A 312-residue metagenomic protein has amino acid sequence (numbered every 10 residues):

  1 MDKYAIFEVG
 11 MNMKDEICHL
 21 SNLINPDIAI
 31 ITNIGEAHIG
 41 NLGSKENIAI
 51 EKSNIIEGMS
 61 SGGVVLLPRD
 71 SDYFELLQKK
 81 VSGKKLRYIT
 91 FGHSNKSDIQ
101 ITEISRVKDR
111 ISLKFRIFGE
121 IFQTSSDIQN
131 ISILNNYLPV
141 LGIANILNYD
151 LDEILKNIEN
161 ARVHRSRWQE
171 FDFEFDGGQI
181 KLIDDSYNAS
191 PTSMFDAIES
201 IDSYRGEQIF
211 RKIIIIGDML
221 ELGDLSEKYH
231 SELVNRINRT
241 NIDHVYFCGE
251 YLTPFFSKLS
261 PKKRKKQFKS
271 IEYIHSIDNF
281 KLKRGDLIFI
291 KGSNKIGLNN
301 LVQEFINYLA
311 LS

Functional and structural regions predicted by a protein language model:
D2-K14, L182-N188: Switch II (G3) loop of P-loop NTPases
Y4, I28, P139, K283-G292: Short SAM/SAH-binding signature in class I
N22, I274-K283: Short amphipathic alpha-helix with an adjacent loop that forms part of the alpha/beta core around
D27-K181, I209-F210, N235-N238, I242-D243 (+1 more regions): Acidic, Mg2+-coordinating active-site environments of NTP-dependent enzymes
H164, S186-P261: Active-site beta-alpha connecting loops in nucleotide-dependent enzymes
R165-Q169, L287, K295, N299-L301: ATP-dependent carboxylate/acyl-activation modules
F173-E174, R205, D218, D278: Nucleotide and nucleotide-moiety/phosphate-recognizing core
R264-I277: Short acidic-hydrophobic, aromatic-tinged amphipathic segments that line or gate anion-handling sites
